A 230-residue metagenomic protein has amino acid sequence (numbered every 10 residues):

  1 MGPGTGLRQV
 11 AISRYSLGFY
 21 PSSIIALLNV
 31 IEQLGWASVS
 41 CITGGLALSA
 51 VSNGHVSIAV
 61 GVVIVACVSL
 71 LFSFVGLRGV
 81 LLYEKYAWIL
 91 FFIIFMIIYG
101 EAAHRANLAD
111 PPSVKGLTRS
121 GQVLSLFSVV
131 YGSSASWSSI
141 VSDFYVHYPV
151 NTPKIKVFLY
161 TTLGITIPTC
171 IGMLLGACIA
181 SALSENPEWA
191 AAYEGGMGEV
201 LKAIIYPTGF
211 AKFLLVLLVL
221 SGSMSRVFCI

Functional and structural regions predicted by a protein language model:
M1-L17, A26-E32: Juxtamembrane transmembrane-helix boundary signature
S22-G54, L220-I230: Hydrophobic transmembrane alpha-helices that form the core helical bundles of multi-pass secondary transporters
A26-N29, S52-V75, I89-Y99, S133-V141: Transmembrane alpha-helical segments of multi-pass small-molecule transport proteins
C41-V63, L70, A102-S125, A191-G196: Inter-helical loop and helix-membrane interface segments of multi-pass membrane transporters/permeases
T43-N53, A66-A87, A103-R105, D143-V150: Membrane-water interface regions at transmembrane-helix termini and the short interhelical loops of multi-pass membrane
Y99-R105, K115-I179, P207-F228: Hydrophobic, membrane-embedded alpha-helices of multi-pass small-molecule transporters
I167-V200: Extracellular/periplasmic helix-exit of transmembrane alpha-helices
